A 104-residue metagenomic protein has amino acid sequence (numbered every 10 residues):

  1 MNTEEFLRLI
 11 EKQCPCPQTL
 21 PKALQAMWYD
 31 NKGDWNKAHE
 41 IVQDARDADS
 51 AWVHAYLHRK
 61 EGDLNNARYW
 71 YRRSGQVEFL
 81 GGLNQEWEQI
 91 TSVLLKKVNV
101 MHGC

Functional and structural regions predicted by a protein language model:
M1-C14, M27-E40, S92-V93: Repeat-mediated protein-protein interaction surfaces in helical alpha-solenoids
C16-K22, R46-A51: Generic helix N-cap/helix-start motif at coil->alpha-helix transitions
R46-A48, K60-G81: TPR/TPR-like (Sel1-like) alpha-helical repeat modules
D63-R73, V93-C104: Alpha-helical linker/edge segments of TPR/alpha-solenoid repeat scaffolds and analogous pre-/post-domain helices
G75, G82-V93: C-terminal binding/interaction regions
